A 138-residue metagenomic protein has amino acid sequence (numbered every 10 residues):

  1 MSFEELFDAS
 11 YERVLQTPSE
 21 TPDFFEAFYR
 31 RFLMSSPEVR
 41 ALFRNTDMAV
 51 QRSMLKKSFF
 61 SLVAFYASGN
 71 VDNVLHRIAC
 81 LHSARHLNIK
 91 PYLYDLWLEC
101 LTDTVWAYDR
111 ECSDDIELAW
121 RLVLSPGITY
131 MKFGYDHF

Functional and structural regions predicted by a protein language model:
M1-F138: Globin-like tetrapyrrole-binding proteins
